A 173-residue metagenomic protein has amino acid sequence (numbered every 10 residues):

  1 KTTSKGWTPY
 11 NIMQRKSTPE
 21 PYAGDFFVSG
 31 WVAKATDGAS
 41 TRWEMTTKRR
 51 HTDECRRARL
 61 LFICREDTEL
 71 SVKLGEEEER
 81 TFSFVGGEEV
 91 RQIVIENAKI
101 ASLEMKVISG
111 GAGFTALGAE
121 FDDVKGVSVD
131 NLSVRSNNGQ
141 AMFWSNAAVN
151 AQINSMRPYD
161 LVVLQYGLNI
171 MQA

Functional and structural regions predicted by a protein language model:
K1-A173: Conserved SGNH/GDSL esterase-like catalytic core that processes O-acyl groups on lipids and polysaccharides
